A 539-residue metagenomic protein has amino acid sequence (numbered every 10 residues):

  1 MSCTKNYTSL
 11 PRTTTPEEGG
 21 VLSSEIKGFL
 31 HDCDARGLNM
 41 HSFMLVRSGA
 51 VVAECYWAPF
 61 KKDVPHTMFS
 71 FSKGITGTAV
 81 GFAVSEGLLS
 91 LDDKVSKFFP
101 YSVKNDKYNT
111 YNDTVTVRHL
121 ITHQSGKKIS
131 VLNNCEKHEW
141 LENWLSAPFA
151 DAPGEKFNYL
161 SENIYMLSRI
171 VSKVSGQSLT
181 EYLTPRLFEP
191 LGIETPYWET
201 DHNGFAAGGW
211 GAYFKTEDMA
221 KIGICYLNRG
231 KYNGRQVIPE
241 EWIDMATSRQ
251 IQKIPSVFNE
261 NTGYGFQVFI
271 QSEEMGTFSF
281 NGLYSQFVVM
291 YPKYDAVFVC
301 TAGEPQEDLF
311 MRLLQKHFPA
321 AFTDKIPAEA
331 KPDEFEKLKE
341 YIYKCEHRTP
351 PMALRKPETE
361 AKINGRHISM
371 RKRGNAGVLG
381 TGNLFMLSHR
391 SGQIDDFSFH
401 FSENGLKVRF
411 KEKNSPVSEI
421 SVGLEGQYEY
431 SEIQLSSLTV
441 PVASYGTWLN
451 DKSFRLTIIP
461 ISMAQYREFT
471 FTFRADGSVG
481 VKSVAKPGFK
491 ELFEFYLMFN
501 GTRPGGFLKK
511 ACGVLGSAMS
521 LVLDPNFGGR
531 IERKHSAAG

Functional and structural regions predicted by a protein language model:
E25-K61, D295-F298: A short, well-structured edge-of-sheet supersecondary motif
G49, H66-D92, L120, L167-V171 (+1 more regions): Active-site SXXK
T67, E86-S125, S146, S175-W210 (+1 more regions): Active-site helix/loop module of the DD-peptidase/beta-lactamase fold, centered on the serine-lysine SxxK catalytic
H123, M166-I170, W210-K231, Q286-G303: Active-site-proximal alpha-helical segments within enzyme catalytic domains
F188-T247: Active-site-proximal binding-pocket segments
I243-C300: Active-site Gly/Thr loop motif
G282-P350: Structured C-terminal helix/loop/strand segments within mature extracytoplasmic catalytic/sensor domains
P332-G539: Peripheral terminal and inter-domain segments
